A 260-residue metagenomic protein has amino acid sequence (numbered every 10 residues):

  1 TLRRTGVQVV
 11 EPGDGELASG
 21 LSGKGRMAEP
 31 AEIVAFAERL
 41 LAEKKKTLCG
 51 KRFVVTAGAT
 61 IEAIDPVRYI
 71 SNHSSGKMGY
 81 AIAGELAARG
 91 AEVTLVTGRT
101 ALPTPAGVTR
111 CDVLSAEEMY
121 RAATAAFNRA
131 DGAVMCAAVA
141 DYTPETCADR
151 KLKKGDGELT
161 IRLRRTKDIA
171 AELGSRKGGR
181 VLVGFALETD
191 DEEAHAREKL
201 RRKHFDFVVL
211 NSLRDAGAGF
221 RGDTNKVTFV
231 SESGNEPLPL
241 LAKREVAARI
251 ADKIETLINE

Functional and structural regions predicted by a protein language model:
T1-A42: Internal gly/pro-rich beta-alpha loop/helix module that stabilizes soluble enzyme cofactors or their anionic handles
T1-R4, T47-S115: Glycine-rich phosphate/diphosphate-binding loop of Rossmann-like nucleotide-binding domains
T1-V9, T104-R121, E188-V208: Short, electropositive alpha-helical surface patch
T5, R89-G90, R176, L257: Conserved dinucleotide-binding and phosphotransfer motif residues
V54-G58, V96, M135-A137, A186 (+1 more regions): Short beta-strand segments
G98-R99, G107-A171, S175: A glycine- and small/hydrophobic-rich beta-loop-beta segment that serves as a flexible "lid/hinge" or phosphate-binding
D141-P239, R244, R249-E260: Glycine-rich phosphate/nucleotide-binding loop
